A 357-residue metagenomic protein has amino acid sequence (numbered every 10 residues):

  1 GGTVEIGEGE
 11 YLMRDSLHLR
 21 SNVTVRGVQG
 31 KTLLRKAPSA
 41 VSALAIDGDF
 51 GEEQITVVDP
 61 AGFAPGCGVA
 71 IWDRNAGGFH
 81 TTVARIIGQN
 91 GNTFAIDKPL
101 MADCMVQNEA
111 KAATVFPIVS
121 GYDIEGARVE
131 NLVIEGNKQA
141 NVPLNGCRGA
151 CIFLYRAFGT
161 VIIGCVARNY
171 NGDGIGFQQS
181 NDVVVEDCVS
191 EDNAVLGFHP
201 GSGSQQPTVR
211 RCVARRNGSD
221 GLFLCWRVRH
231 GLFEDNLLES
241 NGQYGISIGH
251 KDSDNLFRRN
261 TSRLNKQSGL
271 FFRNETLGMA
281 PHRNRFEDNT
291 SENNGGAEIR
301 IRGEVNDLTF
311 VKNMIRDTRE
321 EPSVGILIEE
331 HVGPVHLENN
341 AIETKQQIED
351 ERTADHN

Functional and structural regions predicted by a protein language model:
G2-T24, V28-A40, I71-A84, K98-N108 (+1 more regions): N-terminal extracellular ligand-recognition/capping segment immediately after the signal peptide
H18-T24, S120-R128, P143-V161, C165-T309 (+2 more regions): Right-handed parallel beta-helix/beta-solenoid
L19, F50, G88-G91: Generic beta-strand structural signal
S39-F50: Short, basic/aromatic beta-hairpin or loop at an interaction surface
D49-G77, S120-N141, Y155-R168: Parallel beta-helix/beta-solenoid
T56-M101, A112: Ser/Thr/Gly-rich low-complexity blocks that favor extended beta-strand/coil architectures
I87-N90, V133, R319: A generic structural motif
A102-E130: Glycine- and charge-enriched low-complexity intrinsically disordered segments
